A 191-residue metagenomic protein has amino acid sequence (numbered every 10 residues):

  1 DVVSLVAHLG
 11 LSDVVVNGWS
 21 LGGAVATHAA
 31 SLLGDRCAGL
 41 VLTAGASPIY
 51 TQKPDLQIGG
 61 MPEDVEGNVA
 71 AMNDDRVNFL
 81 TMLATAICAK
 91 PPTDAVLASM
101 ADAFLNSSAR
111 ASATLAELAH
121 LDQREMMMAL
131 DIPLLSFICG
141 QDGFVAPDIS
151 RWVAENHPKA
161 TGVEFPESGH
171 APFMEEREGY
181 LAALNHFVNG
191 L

Functional and structural regions predicted by a protein language model:
D1-V14: Conserved acidic catalytic loop of the alpha/beta-hydrolase fold
V14, G18-G23, C139: Conserved alpha/beta-hydrolase "nucleophile elbow" surrounding the catalytic nucleophile
T27-L32, R36-D74: Flexible "cap/lid" loop of the alpha/beta hydrolase fold
T51-G60, A70-A129: Conserved alpha/beta-hydrolase catalytic His-Asp/Glu region
L130, S136-I138: Short beta-strand/loop motif that positions the catalytic acidic residue of the alpha/beta-hydrolase fold
I132, A146-V153: Short alpha-helix in the alpha/beta-hydrolase fold that links the catalytic acid
Q141-V145: Acidic catalytic loop of the alpha/beta-hydrolase fold
A160-L191: Catalytic active-site module of serine/aspartate enzymes centered on a nucleophile-bearing elbow/loop
